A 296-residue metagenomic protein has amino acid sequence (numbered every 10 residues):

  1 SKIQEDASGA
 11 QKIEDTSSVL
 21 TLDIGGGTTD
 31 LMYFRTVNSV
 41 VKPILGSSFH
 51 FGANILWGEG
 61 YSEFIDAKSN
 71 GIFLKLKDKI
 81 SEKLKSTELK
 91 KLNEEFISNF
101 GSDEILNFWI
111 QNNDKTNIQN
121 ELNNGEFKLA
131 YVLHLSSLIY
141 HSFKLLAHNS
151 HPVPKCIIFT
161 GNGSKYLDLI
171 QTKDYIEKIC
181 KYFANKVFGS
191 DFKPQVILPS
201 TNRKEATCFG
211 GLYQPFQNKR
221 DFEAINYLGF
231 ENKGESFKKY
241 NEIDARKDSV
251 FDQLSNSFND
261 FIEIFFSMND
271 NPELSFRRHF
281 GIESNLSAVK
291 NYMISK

Functional and structural regions predicted by a protein language model:
E5-A10, E14-D15, G58-E59, E63-K296: Helical "lid/coupling" subdomains associated with nucleotide-phosphate turnover
A7-L45, G211: Gly/Thr-rich phosphate-binding beta-strand-loop-beta motif of the actin/hexokinase/Hsp70
L22-I24, P43, F49, I158 (+2 more regions): Generic detector of intrinsically disordered, low-complexity, polar/charged segments
D30, I55, S164: Short, flexible micro-motifs
R35-F51, I157-F159, D174-E177: Amphipathic alpha-helical scaffolding segments
K42-P43, F49-D66: Active-site rim recognition segments
